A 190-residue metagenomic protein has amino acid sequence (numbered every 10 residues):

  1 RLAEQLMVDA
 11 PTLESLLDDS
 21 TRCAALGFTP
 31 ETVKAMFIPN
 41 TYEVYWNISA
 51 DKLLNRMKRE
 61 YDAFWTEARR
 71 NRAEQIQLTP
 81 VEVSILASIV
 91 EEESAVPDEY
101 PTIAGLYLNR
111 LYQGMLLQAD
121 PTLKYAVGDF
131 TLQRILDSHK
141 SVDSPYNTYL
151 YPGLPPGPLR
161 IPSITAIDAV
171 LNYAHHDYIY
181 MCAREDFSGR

Functional and structural regions predicted by a protein language model:
R1-Q5: Membrane-embedded segments
M7-S15, D19-G189: Bacterial extracytoplasmic/cell-wall-associated proteins, especially those involved in peptidoglycan
